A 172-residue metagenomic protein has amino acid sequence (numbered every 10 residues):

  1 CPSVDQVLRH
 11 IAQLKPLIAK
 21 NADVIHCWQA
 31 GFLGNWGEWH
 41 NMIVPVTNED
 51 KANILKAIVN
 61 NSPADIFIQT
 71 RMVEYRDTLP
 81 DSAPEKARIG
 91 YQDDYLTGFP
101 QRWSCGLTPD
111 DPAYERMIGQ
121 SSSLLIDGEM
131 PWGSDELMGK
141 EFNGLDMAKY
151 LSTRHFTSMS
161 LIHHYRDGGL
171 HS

Functional and structural regions predicted by a protein language model:
C1-V7, W36-P45: Surface-exposed, active-site-proximal loop segments in enzymatic domains
P2-C27, E49-N61: An active-site-proximal structural segment forming one wall of the substrate-binding cleft that immediately precedes
V24-G37, L55-P80: Aromatic-lined carbohydrate-recognition surfaces of secreted/lumenal glycan-active proteins
W28, W36-W39, W103, W132: A residue-identity detector for tryptophan
V46-E49, A87-I89: Short, low-complexity, polar/charged sequence segments that are solvent-exposed and flexible
M72-D77, A83-S172: Substrate-binding cleft of secreted/luminal carbohydrate-active enzymes
